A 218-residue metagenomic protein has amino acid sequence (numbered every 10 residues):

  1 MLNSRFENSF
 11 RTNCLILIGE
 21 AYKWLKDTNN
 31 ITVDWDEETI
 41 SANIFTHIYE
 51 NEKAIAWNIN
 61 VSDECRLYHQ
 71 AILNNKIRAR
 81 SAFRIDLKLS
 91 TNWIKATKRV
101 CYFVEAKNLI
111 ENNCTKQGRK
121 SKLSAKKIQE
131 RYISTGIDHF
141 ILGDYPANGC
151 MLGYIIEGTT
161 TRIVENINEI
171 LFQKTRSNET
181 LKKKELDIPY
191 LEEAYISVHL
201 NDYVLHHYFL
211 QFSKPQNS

Functional and structural regions predicted by a protein language model:
M1-S9: Nuclease-adjacent, charged terminal/linker segments that flank catalytic cores
F10-R78: Acidic-basic catalytic patches of nuclease active cores, encompassing PD-(D/E)XK and other metal-cofactor nuclease
R11, T39-F45, K126-I137, E169-F172: Well-ordered, non-membrane alpha-helical segments in soluble/globular domains
S81-N92: Short acidic loop-to-beta-strand element that houses the catalytic metal-binding Asp/Glu of nuclease active sites
L87-L89, Y102-E111: Conserved catalytic cores of phosphodiester-cleaving nucleases, focusing on short active-site segments
W93-R99: Short, solvent-exposed loop/turn segments that connect beta-strands within catalytic domains and beta-strand-rich
A106-R162: Catalytic cores of nucleic-acid endonucleases
I167-S218: Non-catalytic C-terminal interaction segments of nucleic acid-processing enzymes
